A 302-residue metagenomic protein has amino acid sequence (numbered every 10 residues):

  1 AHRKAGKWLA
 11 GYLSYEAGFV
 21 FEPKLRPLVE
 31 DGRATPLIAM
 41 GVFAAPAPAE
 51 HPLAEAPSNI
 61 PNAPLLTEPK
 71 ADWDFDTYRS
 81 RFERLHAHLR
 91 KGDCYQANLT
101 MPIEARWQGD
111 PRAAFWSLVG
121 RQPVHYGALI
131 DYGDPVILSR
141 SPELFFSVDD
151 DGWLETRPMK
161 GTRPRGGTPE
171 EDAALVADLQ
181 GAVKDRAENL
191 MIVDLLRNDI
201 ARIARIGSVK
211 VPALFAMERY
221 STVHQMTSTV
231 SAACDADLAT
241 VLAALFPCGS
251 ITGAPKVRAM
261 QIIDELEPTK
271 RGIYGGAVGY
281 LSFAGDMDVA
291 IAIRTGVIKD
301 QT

Functional and structural regions predicted by a protein language model:
A1-T302: Extended alpha-helical targeting/anchoring segments, especially N-terminal organellar/secretory targeting helices
